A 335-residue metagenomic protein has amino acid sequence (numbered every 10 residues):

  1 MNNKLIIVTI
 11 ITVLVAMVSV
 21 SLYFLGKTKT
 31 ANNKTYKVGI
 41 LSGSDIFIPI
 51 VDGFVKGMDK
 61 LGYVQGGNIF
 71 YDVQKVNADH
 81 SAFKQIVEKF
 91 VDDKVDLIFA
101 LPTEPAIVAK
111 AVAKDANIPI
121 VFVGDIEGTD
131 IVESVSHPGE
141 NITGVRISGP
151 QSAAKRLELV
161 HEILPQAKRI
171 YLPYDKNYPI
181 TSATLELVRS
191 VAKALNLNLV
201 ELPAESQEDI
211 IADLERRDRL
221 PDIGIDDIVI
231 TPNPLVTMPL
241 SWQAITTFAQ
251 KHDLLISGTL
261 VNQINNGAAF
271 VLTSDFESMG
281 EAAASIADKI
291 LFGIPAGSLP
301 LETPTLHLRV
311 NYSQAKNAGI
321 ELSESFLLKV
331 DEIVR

Functional and structural regions predicted by a protein language model:
M1-R335: Short hydrophobic alpha-helices and adjacent helix-cap/hinge residues
